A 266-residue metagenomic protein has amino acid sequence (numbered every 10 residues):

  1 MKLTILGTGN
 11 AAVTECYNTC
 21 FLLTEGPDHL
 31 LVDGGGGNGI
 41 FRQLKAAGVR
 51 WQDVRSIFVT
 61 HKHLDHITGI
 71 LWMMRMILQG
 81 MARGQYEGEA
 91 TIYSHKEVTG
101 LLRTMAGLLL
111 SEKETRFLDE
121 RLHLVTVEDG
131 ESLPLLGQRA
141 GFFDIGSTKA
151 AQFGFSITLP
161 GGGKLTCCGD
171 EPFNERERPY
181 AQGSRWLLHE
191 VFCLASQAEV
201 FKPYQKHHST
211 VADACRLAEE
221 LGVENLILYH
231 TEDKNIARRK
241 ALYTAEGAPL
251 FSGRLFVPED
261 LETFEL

Functional and structural regions predicted by a protein language model:
M1-A47, Q152-D170: Conserved beta-strand hairpin/beta-sheet module of binuclear metal-dependent hydrolase folds, prominently
L3, D33, L44, H61 (+8 more regions): Divalent metal-coordination and catalytic microenvironments
A11, I92, V98-T99, T231-I236: Short histidine/acidic/glycine/proline-rich micro-motifs that form metal- and phosphate-coordinating active-site loops
V13-E15, T126-S196: Active-site-proximal loop/helix segment associated with metal-binding centers of metalloenzymes
V32-G35, R55-D65, G69, H95 (+4 more regions): Active-site neighborhood of phospho(di)ester-bond hydrolases with catalytic His/Asp-centered motifs
N38-A90: Active-site metal-binding motif and surrounding structural segment of the metallo-beta-lactamase
Y86-T91, H95-A151, F256, D260: Metallo-beta-lactamase
P172-L261: Cap/insert and terminal regions of metallo-dependent hydrolase folds
